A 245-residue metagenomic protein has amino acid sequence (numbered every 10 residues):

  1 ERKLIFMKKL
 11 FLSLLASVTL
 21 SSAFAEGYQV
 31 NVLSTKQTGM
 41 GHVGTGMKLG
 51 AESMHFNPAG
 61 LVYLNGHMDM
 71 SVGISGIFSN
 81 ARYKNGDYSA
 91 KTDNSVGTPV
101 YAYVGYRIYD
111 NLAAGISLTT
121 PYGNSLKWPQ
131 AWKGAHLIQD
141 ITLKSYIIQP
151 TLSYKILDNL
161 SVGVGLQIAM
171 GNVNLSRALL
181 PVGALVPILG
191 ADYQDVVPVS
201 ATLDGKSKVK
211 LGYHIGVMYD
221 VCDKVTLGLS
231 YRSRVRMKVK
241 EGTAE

Functional and structural regions predicted by a protein language model:
E1-L10: Positively charged n-region of N-terminal signal peptides that target proteins for export
F6, S21-A25: Sec/Tat signal peptide C-region and signal peptidase I cleavage site
L10-T19: Sec-dependent N-terminal signal peptides
S13-L14, G41-H42, Y63: Intrinsically disordered, low-complexity segments enriched in polar/charged small residues
E26-T45, G66-H67, Y83-K91, V96-E245: Outer-membrane beta-barrel porins/channels
G50-I77: N-terminal, post-signal-peptide region of Sec/Tat-exported proteins
S79-A81: A generic, lipid-embedded transmembrane alpha helix
